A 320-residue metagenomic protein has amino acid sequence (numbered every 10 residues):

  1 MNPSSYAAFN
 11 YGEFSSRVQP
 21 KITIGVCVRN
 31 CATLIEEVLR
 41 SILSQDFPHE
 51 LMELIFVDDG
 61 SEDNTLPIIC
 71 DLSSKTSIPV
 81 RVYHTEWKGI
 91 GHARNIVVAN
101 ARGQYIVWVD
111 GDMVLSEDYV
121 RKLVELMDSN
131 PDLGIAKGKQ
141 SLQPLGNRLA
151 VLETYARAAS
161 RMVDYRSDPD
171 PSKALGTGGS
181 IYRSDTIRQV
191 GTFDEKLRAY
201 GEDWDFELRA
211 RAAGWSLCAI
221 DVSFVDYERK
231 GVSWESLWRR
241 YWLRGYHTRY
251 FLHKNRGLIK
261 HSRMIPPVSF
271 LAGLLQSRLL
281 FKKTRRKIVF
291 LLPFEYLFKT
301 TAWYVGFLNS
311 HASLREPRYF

Functional and structural regions predicted by a protein language model:
M1-S41: N-proximal low-complexity "stem/linker" segments adjacent to membrane-targeting elements
S41, D58-P67, D110-M113: A conserved acidic beta->alpha catalytic loop
T85-A101: Glycine-rich, basic loop-to-helix element that forms the pyrophosphate-binding segment of sugar-nucleotide handling
I106: Short aromatic/hydrophobic "clamp" motif used to bind/position activated sugar donors
D118-A150: Conserved donor NDP-sugar-binding/catalytic core segment of glycosyltransferases
G138-K139, T154-K173: Short, flexible, basic/aromatic active-site loop/helix in glycosyltransferases
A199-F206: Acidic donor-binding loop at a coil-to-helix junction in glycosyltransferase catalytic cores that engages
R240-Y246, I259-F320: Non-catalytic, C-terminal membrane-associated alpha-helical segments of glycosyltransferases
